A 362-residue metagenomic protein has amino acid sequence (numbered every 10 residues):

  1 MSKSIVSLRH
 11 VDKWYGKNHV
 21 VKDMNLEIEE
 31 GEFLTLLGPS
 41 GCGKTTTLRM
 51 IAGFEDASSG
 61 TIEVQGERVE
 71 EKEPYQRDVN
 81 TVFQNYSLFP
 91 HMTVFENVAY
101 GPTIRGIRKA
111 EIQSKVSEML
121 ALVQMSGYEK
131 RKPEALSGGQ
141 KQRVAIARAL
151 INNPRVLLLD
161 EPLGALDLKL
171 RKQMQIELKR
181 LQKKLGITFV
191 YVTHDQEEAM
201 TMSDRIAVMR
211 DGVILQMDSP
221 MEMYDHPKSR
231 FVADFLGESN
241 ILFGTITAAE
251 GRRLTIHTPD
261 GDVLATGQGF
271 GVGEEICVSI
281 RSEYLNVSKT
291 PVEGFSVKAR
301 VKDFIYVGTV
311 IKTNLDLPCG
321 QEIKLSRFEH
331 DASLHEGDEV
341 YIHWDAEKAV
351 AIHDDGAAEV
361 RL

Functional and structural regions predicted by a protein language model:
S7, E27, E63, Y341-H343: ABC ATPase nucleotide-binding domain
F33, K72-F231: ABC ATPase nucleotide-binding domains
L37-P39: The feature captures the beta-strand-to-loop junction immediately N-terminal to the Walker
A52: Helix-to-loop junction immediately C-terminal to a conserved catalytic motif
S58-T61, E111, D211, F243: Conserved coupling/switch loops of ABC nucleotide-binding domains, chiefly the family-specific signature
G60-R68: Conserved ABC transporter NBD signature motif
S239, A249-L362: Non-catalytic connector elements of ABC transporters
